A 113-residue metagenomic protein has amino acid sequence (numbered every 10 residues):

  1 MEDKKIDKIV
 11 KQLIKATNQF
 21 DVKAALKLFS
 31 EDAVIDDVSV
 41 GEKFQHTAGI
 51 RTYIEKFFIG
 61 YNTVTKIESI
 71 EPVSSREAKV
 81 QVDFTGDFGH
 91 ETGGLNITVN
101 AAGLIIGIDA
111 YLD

Functional and structural regions predicted by a protein language model:
M1-Q19, K23-K27: Short, low-complexity N-terminal intrinsically disordered segments enriched in polar/charged residues
E2, R51, F58-D113: A beta-strand edge to alpha-helix "cap/lid" segment located at domain peripheries
N18, A33, G86-F88: Flexible interhelical turns and helix-capping residues at alpha-helix boundaries within structured domains
Q19-F20, L28, D36, N96: Short alpha-helical scaffold segments that flank and stabilize functional sites
E31-E68: A solvent-exposed, acidic/Ser-Thr-rich amphipathic alpha-helical stretch
